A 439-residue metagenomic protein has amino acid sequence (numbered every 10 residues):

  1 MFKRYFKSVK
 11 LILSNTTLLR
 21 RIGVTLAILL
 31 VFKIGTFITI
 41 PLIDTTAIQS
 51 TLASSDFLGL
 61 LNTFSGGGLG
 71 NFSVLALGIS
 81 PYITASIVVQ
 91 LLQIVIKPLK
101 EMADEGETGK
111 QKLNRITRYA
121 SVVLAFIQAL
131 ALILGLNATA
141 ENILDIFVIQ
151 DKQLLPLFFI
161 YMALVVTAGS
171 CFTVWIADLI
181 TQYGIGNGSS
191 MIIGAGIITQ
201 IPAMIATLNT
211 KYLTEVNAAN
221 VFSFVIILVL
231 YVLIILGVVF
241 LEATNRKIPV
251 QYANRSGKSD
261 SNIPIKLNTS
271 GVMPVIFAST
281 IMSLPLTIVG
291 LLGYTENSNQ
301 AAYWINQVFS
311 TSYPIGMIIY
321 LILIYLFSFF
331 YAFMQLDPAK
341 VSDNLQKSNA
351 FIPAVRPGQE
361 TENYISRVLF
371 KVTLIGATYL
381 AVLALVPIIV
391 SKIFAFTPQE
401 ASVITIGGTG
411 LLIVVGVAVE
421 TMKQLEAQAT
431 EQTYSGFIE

Functional and structural regions predicted by a protein language model:
M1-E101, T108-E439: N-terminal cationic and glycine-rich segments that engage phosphates or anionic surfaces
